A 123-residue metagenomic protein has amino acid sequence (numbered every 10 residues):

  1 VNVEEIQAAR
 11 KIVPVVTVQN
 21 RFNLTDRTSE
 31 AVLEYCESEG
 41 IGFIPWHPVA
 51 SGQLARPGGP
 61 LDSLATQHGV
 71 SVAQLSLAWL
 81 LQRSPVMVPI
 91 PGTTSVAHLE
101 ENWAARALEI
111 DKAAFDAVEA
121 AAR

Functional and structural regions predicted by a protein language model:
V1-R123: Beta/alpha (TIM)-barrel catalytic core signal, keyed to glycine-rich beta->alpha loops juxtaposed to Asp/Glu that bind
